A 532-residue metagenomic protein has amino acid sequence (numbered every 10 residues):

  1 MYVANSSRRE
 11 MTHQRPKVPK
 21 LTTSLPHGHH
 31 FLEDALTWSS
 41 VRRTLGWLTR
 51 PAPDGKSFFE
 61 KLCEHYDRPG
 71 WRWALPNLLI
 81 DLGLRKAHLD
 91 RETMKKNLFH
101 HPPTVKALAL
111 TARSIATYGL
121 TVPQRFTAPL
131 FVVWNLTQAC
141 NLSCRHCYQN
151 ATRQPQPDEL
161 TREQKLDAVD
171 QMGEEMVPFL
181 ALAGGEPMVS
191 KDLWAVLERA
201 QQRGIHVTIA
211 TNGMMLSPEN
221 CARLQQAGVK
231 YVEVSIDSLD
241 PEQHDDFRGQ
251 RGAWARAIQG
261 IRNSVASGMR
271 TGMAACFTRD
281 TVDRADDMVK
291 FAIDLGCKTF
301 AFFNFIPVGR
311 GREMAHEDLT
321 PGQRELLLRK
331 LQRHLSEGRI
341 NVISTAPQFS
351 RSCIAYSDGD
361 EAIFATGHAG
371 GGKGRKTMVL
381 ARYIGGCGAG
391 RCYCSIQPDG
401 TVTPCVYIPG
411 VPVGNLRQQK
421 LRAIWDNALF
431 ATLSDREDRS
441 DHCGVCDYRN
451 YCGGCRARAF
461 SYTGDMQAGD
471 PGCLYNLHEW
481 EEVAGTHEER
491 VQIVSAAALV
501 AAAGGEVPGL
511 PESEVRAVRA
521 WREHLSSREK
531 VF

Functional and structural regions predicted by a protein language model:
P53-R223, A227, F532: Conserved alpha-helical substructure of the radical SAM core
V133-L136, C140, R439-H442, Y448 (+1 more regions): Short metal-coordination and nucleic-acid-contact micro-motifs, chiefly zinc-binding Cys/His arrays
Q149-D158, P409-G414, R449-G485: Iron-sulfur (Fe-S) cluster-binding segments and ferredoxin-like electron-carrier domains, especially [2Fe-2S]
R162-T320: Radical SAM/AdoMet-radical enzyme domain recognition
V169-G184, S434-D435, D470-A520: Short Fe-S-cluster ligation motifs
D294, I396-Q397: Short, acidic, Ser/Thr-enriched surface-loop or helix-capping motifs
G322-M378, T401-G454, F460, W480-E481 (+1 more regions): C-terminal accessory region of radical SAM enzymes
C387-R391: Short, small/polar residue-rich loop motifs at catalytic or cofactor-binding pockets
